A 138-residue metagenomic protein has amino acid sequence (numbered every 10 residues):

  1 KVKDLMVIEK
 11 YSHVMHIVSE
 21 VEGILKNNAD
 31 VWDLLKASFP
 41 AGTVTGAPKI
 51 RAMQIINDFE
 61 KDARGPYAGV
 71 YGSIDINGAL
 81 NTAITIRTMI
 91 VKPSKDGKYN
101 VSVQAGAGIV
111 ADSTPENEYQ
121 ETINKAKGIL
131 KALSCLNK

Functional and structural regions predicted by a protein language model:
V2-K3: Short Gly/aromatic-enriched secondary-structure transition segments
M6: Conserved active-site-proximal loop/helix segments of enzymes involved in bacterial cell-wall and related
E9-K138: Conserved hydrophobic core element of enzyme catalytic domains
